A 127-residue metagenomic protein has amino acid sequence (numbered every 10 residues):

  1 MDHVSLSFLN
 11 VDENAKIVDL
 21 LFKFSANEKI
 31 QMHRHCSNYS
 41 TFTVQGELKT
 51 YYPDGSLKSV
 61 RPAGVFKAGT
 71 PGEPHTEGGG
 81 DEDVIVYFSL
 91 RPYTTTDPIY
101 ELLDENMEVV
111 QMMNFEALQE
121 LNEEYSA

Functional and structural regions predicted by a protein language model:
M1-V11: A positional/architectural concept
E13-N14, Y51-G80: Short acidic-glycine-tyrosine-enriched beta hairpin
K16-R34, R61, T70-G72: Conserved short histidine dyad/triad with adjacent acidic residue
S25-A26, H35-D54: Glycine- and acidic-residue-biased ligand/ion/polar-headgroup-sensing regions
T41, A68-G69, I85-S89: Active-site scaffold segments
G78-A127: Double-stranded beta-helix
